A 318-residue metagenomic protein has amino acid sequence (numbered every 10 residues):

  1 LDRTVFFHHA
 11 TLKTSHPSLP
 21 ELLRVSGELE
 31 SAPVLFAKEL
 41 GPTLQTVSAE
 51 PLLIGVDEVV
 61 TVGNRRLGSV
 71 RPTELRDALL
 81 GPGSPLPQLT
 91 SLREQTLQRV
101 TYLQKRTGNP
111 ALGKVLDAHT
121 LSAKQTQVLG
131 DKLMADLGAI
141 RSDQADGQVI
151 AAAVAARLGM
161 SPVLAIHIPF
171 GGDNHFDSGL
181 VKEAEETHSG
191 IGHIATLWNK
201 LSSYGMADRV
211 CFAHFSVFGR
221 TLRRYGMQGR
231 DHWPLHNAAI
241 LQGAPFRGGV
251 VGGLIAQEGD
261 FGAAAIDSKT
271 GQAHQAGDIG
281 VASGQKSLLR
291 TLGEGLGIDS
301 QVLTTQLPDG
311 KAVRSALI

Functional and structural regions predicted by a protein language model:
L1-I318: Ligand-binding pockets and gating/stacking loops
